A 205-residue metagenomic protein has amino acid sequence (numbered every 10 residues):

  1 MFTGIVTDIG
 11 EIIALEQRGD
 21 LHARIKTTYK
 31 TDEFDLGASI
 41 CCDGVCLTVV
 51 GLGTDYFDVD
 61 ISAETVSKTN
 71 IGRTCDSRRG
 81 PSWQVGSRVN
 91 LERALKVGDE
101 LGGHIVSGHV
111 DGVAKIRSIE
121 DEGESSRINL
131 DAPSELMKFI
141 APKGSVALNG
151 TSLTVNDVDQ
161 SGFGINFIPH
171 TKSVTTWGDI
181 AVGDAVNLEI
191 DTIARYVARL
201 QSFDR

Functional and structural regions predicted by a protein language model:
M1-R205: Conserved loop->alpha-helix
